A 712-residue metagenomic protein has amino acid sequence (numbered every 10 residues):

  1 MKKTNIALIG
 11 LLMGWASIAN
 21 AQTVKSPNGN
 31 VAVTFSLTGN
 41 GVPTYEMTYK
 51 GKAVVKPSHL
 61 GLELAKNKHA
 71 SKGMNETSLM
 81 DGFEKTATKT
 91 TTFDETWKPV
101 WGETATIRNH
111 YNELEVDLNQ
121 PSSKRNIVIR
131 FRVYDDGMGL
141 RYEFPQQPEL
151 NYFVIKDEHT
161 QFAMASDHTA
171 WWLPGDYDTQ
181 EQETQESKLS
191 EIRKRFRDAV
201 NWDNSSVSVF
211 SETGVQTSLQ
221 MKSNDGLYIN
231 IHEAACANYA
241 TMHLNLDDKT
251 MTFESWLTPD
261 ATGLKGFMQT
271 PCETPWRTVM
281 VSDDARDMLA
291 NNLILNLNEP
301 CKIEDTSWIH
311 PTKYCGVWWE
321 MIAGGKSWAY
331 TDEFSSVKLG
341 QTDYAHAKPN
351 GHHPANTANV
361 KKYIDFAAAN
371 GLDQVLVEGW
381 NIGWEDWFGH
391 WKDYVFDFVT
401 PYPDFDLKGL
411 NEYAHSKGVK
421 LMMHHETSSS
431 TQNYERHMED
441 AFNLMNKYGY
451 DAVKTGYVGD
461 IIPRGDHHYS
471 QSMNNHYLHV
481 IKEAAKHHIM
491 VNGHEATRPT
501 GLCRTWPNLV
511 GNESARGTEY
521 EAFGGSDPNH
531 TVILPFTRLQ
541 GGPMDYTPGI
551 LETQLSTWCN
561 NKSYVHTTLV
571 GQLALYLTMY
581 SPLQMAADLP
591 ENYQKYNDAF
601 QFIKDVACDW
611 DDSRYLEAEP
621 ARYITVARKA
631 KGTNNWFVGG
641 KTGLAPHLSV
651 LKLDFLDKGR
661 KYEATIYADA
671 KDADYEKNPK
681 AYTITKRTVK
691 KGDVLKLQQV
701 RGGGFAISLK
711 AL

Functional and structural regions predicted by a protein language model:
M1-T23: Bacterial Sec-dependent N-terminal signal peptides
T23-E304: N-terminal accessory beta-strand-rich subdomains and adjacent acidic, glycine-rich linkers that precede catalytic cores
Q269-K362, N370, Q374: An acidic-aromatic substrate-binding cleft motif
N359-W380, K447-D451: Catalytic domains of carbohydrate-active enzymes, especially glycoside hydrolases
E378-Y564, T568: Aromatic- and carboxylate-enriched substrate-binding clefts and catalytic-loop regions of carbohydrate-active enzymes
V570-E617: Catalytic cores of secreted or luminal carbohydrate-active enzymes
P620-Y662, F705-A706: Carbohydrate-binding surface patches
K686-L712: C-terminal beta-strand-rich structural cap/linker in extracellular carbohydrate-active enzymes
